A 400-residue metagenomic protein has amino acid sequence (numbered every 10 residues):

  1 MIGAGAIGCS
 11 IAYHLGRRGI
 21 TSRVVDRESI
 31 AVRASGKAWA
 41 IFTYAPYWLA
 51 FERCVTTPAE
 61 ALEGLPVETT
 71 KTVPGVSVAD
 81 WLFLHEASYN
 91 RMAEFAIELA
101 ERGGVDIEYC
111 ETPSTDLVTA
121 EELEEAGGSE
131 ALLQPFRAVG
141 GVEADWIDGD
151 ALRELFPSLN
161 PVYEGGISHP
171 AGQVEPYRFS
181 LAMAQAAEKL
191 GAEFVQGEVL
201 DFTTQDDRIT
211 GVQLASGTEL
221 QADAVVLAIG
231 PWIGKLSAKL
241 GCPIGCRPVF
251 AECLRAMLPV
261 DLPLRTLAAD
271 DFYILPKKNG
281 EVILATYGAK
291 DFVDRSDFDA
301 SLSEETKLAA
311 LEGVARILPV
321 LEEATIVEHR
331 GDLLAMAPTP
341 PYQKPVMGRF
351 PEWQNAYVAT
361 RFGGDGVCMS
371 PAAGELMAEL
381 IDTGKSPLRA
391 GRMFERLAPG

Functional and structural regions predicted by a protein language model:
M1-V24: N-terminal Rossmann-like FAD-binding beta1-loop-alpha1 element of flavoenzymes
G16-A38: Glycine-rich FAD pyrophosphate-binding loop
A31-V32, S216-L264, S303: Central helical "cap/lid" subdomain
A40-A151: Dinucleotide-binding Rossmann-like beta1-alpha1 core, especially the glycine-rich loop that anchors the ADP
D80-E86, T119-G128, I167-Q185, D299-L308: Short beta-strand to alpha-helix junction loop
G166-S216, L220-A224: Helical element adjacent to the flavin cofactor pocket in flavoenzyme catalytic cores
V260-N355: Active-site lid/adjacent beta-loop-alpha segment flanking the redox-cofactor pocket in flavoenzymes
L318-G400: C-terminal catalytic lobe of FAD-dependent flavoproteins
